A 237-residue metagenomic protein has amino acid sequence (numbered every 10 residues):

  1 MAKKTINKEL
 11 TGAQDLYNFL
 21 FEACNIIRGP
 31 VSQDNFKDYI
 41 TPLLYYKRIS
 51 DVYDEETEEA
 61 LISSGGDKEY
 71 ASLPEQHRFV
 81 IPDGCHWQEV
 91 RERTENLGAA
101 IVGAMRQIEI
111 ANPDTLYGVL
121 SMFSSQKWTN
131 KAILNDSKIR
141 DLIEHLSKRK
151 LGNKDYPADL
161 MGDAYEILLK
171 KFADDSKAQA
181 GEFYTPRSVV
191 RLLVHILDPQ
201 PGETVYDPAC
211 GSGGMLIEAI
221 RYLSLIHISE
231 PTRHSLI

Functional and structural regions predicted by a protein language model:
M1-P201: Non-catalytic, mostly N-terminal accessory regions of nucleic-acid modification and defense proteins
Q179-S229, R233-S235: Conserved S-adenosyl-L-methionine
